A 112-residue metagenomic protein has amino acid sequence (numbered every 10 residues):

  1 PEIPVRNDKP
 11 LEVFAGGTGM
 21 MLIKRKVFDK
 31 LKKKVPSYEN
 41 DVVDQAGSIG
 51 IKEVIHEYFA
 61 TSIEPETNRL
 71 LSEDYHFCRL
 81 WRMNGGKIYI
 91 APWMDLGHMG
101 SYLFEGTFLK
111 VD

Functional and structural regions predicted by a protein language model:
P1-T61: Conserved catalytic core of nucleotide-sugar-dependent glycosyltransferases
K34-D112: C-terminal catalytic/acceptor-binding lobe
